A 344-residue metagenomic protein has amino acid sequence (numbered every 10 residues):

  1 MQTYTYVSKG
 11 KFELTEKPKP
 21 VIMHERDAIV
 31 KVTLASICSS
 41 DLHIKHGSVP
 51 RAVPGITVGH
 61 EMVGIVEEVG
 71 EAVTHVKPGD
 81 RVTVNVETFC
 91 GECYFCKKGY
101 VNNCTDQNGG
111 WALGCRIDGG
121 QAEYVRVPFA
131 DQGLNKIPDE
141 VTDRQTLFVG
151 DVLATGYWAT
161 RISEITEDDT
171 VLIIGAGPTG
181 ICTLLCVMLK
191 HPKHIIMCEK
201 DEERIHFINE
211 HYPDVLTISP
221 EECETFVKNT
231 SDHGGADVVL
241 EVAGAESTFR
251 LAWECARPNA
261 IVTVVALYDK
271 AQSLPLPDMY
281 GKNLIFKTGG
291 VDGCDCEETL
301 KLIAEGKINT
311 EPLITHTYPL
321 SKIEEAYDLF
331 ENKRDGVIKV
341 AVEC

Functional and structural regions predicted by a protein language model:
P20-A35, S48-K97, P138-V141: Glycine-rich beta-strand-centered segment in the early N-terminal region that forms part of a ligand/cofactor-binding
L34, N85, L240-V242, C344: Short, well-ordered coil/turn residues at beta-beta hairpins and beta-strand->alpha-helix junctions within
G79, D168, D214, G235-A236 (+1 more regions): Local beta-strand N-terminus motif with an aromatic residue
E92-I174: NAD(P)H dinucleotide-binding glycine-rich loop of Rossmann-like/cofactor-binding domains, especially the beta1-alpha1
K136-E221: Mid-domain Rossmann-like dinucleotide-binding core that forms the NAD(H)/NADP(H) cofactor-binding site
S163, M188, I205-I285: Glycine-rich cofactor phosphate-binding loops and adjacent beta1-alpha1 units of small-molecule cofactor enzyme domains
E199, A266, G290: Conserved acidic E/D residue at the C-terminus of a beta-strand in Rossmann-like folds
K200-E202, R250-E254, G293-C344: C-terminal hydrophobic helical "lid"/dimerization subdomain of Rossmann-like NAD(P)H-dependent oxidoreductases
